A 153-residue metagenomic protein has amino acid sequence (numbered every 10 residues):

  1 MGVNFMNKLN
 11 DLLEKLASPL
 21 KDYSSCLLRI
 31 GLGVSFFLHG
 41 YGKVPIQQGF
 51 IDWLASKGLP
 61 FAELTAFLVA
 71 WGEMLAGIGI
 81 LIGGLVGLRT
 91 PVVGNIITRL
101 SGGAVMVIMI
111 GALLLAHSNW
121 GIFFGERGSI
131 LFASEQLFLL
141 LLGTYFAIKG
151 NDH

Functional and structural regions predicted by a protein language model:
G2-P45, L64-W71, L75-H153: Extended, low-polarity transmembrane helix blocks
V44-L64: Membrane-interface interhelical connector segments
